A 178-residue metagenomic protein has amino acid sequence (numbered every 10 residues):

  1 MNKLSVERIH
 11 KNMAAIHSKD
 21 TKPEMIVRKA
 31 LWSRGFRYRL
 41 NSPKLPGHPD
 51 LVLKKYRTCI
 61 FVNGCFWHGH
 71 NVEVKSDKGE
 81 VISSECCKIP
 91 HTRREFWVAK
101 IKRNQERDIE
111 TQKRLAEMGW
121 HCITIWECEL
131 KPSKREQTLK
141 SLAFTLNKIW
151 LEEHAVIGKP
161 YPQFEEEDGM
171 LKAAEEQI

Functional and structural regions predicted by a protein language model:
M1-T124, C128-I178: Nucleic-acid endo/exonuclease domains
